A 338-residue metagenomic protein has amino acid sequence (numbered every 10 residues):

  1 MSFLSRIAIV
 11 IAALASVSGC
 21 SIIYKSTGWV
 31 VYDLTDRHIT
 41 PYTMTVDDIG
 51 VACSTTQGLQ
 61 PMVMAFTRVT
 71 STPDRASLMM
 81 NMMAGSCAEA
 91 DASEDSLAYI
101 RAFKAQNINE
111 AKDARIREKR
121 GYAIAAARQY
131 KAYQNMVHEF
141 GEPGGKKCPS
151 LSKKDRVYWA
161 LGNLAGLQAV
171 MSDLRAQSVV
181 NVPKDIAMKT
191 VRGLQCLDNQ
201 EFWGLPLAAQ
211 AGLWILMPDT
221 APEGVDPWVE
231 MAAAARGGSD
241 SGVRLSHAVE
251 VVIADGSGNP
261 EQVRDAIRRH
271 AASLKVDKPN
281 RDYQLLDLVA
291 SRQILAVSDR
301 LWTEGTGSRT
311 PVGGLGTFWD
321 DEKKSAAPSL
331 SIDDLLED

Functional and structural regions predicted by a protein language model:
M1-A8: Bacterial N-terminal signal peptides that target proteins for export
I9-L14: Hydrophobic helical h-region of N-terminal Sec-dependent signal peptides in bacterial secretory/periplasmic proteins
S16-G19: C-terminal motif of bacterial Sec signal peptides marking the signal peptidase cleavage site
S21-Q200, P260-D338: N-terminal alpha-helical interaction modules that lie
L197-A266: Long, repeat-rich segments with strong aromatic
